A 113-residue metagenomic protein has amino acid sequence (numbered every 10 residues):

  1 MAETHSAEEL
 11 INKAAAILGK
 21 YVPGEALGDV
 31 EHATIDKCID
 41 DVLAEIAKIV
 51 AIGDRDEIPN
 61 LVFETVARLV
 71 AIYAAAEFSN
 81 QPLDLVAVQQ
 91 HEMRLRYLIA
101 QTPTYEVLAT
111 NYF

Functional and structural regions predicted by a protein language model:
M1-P59, A100-F113: Conserved short "hinge" loops at termini or chain/domain junctions
V22, F78-S79: Short amphipathic alpha-helical segments with coiled-coil-like heptad repeat character
V42, L69-I72, H91: Generic hydrophobic/packing signal
R55, R68, R94-R96: Arginine residue identity/basic-tract feature
E64-F78: Short, hydrophobic/amphipathic alpha-helical patches that form generic packing surfaces within helical domains
A76, A87-Q101: Surface-exposed molecular-recognition determinants
Q81-L85: Structural helix-adjacent loops and short alpha-helical linkers that scaffold large soluble proteins
